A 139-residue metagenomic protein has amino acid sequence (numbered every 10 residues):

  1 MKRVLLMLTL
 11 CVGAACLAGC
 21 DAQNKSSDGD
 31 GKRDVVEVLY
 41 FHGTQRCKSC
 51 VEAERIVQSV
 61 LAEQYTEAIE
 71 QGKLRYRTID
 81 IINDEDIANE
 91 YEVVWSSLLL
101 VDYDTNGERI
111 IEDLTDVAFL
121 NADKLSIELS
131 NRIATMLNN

Functional and structural regions predicted by a protein language model:
V4-G13: Sec-dependent N-terminal signal peptides
A15-G19: C-terminal motif of bacterial Sec signal peptides marking the signal peptidase cleavage site
D21-V35: Bacterial Sec signal peptide processing site at the extreme N-terminus
G31-E63: Local sequence-structure signature of Cys/Sec-based thiol-disulfide redox active-site neighborhoods
I69-D84: Thiol-based oxidoreductase modules, predominantly thioredoxin-like and allied folds used for disulfide exchange
E85-Y103: Structural micro-motif
L100-N139: Non-catalytic, surface beta->alpha helical segment in thiol-disulfide oxidoreductase systems
